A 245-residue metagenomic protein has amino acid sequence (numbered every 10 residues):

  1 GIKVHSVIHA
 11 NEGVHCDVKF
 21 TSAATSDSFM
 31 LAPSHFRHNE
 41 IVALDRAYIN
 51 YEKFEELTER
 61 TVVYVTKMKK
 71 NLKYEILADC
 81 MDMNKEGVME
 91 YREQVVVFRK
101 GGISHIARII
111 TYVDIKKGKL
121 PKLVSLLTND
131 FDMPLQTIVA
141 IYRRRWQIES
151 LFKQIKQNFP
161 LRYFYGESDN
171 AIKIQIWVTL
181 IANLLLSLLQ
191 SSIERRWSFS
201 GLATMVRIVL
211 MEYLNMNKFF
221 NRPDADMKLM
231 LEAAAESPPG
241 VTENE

Functional and structural regions predicted by a protein language model:
G1-E245: Single, function-defining residue in the core of a domain
